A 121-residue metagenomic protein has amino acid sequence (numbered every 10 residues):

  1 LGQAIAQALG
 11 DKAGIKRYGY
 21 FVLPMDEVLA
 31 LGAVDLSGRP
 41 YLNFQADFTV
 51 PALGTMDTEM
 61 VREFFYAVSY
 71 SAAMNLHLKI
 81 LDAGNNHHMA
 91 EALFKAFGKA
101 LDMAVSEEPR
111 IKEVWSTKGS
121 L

Functional and structural regions predicted by a protein language model:
G2-L121: Structural preference for solvent-exposed beta-strand-turn elements and adjacent flexible terminal/loop segments within
